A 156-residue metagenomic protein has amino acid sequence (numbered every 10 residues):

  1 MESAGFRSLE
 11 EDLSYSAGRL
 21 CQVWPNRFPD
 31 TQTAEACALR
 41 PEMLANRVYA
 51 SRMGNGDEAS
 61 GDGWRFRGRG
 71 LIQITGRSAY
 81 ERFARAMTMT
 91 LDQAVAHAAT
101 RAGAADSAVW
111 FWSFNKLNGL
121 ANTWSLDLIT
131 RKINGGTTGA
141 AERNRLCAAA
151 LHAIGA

Functional and structural regions predicted by a protein language model:
M1-H97, R101-A156: Cell-wall polysaccharide-cleaving catalytic domain and substrate-binding groove, primarily in peptidoglycan/chitin
